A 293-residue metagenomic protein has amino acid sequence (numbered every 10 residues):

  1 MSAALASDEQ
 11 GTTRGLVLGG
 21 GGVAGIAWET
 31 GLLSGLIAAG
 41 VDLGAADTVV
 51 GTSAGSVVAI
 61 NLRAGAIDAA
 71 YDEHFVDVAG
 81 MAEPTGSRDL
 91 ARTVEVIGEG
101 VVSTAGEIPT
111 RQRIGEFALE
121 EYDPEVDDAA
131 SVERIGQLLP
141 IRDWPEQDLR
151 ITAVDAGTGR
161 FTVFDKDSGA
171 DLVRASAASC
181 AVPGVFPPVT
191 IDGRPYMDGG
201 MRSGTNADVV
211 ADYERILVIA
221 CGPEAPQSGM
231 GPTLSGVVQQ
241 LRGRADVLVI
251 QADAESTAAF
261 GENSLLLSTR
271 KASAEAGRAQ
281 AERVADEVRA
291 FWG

Functional and structural regions predicted by a protein language model:
M1-T52, V57-G293: Patatin-like phospholipase
